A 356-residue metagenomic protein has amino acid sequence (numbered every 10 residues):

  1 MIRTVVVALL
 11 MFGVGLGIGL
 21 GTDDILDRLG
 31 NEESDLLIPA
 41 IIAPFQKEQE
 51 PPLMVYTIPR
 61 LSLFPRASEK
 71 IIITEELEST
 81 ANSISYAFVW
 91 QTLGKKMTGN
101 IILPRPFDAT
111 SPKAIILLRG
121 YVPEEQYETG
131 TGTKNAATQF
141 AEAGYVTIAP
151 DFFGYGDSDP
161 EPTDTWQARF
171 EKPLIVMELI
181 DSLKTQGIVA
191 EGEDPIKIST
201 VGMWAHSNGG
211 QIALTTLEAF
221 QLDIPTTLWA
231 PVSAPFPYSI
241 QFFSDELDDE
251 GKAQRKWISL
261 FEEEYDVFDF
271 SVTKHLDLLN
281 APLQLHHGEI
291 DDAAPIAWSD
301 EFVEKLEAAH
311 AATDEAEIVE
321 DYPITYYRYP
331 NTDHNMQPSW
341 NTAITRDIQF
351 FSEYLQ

Functional and structural regions predicted by a protein language model:
F64-D108: N-terminal cap/lid segment of alpha/beta-hydrolase-fold proteins
D108-P112, L118-D159, P235-F236: Short substrate-entry loop that stabilizes the transition state in hydrolases
Y127, P231-H275, A281: Mobile cap/lid helix-loop segments that gate and shape the active-site cleft of serine hydrolases
W166-E191: Alpha/beta-hydrolase active-site loop
G192-H206: Alpha/beta-hydrolase fold nucleophile elbow
L279, L285-H287, D291: Short beta-strand/loop motif that positions the catalytic acidic residue of the alpha/beta-hydrolase fold
A281, P295-K305: Short alpha-helix in the alpha/beta-hydrolase fold that links the catalytic acid
A312-Q356: C-terminal catalytic histidine-bearing segment of alpha/beta-hydrolase fold enzymes
